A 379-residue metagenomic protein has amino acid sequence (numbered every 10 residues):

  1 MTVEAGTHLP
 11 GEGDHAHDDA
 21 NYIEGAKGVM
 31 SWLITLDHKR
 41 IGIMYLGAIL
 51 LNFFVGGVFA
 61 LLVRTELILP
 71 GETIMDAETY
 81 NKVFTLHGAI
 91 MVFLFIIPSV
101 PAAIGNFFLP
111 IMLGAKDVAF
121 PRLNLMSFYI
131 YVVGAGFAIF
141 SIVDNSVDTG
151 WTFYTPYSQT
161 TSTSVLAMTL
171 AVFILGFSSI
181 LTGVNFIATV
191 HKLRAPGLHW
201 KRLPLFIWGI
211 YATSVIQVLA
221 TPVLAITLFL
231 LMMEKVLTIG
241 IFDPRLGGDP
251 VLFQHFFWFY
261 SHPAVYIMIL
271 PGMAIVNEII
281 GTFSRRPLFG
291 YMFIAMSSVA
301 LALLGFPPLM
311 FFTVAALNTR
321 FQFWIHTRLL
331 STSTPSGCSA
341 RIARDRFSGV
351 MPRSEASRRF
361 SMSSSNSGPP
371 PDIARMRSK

Functional and structural regions predicted by a protein language model:
T2-S331, R341: Membrane-embedded and interfacial regions of multi-pass energy-transducing membrane proteins
T332-G349, R353-P371, R375-K379: Low-acidity, Ser/Thr- and Arg-rich intrinsically disordered low-complexity segments
